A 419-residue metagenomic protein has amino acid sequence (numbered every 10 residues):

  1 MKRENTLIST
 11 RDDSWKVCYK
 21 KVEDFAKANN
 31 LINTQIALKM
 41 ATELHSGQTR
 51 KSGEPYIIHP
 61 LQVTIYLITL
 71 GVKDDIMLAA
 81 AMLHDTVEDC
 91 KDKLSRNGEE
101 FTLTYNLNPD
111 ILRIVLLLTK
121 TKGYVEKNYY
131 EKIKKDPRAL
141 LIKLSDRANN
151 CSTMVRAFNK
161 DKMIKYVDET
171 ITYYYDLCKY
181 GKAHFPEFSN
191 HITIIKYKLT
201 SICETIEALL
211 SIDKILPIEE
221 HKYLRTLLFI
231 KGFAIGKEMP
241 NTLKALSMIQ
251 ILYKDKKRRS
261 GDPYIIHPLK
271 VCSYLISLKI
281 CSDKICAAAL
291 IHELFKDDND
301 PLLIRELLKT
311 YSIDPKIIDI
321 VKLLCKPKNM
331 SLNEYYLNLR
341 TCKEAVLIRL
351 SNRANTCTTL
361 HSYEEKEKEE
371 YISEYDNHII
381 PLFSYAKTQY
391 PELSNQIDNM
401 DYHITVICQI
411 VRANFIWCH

Functional and structural regions predicted by a protein language model:
M1-H419: Active-site helical microenvironments for divalent-metal-assisted chemistry
